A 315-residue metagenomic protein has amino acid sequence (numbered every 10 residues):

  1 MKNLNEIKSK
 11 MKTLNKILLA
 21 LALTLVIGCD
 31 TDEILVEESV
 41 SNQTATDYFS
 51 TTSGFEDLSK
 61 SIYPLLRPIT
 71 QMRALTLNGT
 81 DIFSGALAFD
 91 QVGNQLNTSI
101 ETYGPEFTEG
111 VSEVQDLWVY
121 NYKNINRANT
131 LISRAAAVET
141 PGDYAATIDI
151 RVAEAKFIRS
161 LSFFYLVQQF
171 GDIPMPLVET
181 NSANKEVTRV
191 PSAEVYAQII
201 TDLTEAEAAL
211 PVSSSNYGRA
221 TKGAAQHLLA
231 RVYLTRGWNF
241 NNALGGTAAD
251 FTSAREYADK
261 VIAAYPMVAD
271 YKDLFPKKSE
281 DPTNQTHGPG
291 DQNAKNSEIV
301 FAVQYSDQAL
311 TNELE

Functional and structural regions predicted by a protein language model:
M1-K12: N-terminal secretory signal peptides that target proteins for export/translocation
N15, C29-D30: C-terminal intramolecular chaperone/auto-processing assembly modules
L18-V26: Bacterial N-terminal signal peptides
D30-L96, Y196, T204-E205, R219 (+2 more regions): An aromatic- and glycine-enriched ligand-binding surface/loop that stacks and positions planar moieties
T31, D172-M175: Short, conserved catalytic or interaction motifs in soluble domains
T51-T52, E56-T70, A74, V92-F170 (+3 more regions): Conserved, well-structured interaction surfaces
V167-Q168, P174, S214, T235-L244: Short coil/turn linking the two alpha-helices of tandem helical-hairpin repeats
E179-A183, D259: Short edge-strand/loop segments of extracellular domains
